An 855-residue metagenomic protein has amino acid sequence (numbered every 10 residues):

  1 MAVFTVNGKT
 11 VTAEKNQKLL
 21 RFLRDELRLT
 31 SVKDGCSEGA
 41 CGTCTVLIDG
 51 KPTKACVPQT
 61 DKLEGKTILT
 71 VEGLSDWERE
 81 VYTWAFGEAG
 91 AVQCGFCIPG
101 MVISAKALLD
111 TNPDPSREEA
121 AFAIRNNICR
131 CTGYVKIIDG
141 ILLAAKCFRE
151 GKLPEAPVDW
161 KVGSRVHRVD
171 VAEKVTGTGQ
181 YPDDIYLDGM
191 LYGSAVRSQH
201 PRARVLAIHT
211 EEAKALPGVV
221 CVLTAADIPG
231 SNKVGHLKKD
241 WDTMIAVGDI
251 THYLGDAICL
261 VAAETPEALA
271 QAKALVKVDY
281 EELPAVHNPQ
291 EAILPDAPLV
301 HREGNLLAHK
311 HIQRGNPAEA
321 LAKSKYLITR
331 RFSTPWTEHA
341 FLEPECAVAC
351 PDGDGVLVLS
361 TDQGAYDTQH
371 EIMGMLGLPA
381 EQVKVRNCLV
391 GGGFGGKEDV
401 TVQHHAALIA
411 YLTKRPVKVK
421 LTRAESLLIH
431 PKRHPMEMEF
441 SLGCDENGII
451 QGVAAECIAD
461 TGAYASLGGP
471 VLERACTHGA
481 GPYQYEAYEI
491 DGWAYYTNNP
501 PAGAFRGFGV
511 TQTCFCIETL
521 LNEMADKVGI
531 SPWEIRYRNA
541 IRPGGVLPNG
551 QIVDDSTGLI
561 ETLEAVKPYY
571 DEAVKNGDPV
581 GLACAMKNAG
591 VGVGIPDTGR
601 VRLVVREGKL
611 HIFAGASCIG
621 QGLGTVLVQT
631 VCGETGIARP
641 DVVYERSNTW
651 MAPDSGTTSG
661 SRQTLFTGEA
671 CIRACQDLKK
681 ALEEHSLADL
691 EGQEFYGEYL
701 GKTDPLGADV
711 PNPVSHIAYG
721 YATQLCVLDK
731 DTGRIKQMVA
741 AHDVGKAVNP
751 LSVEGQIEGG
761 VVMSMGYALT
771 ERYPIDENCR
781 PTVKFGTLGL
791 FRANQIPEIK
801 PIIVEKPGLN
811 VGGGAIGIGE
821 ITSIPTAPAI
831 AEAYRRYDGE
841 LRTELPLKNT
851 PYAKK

Functional and structural regions predicted by a protein language model:
M1-E155, V593: Signature of N-terminal electron-transfer/Fe-S-associated modules in redox systems
V46, E173, G179, D183 (+10 more regions): Short beta-strand elements
G90, S164, D170-T176, N305-A347 (+2 more regions): Glycine-rich loop/linker segments at domain edges
A145-H309, L327, L412: Flexible, low-hydrophobicity surface segments
A225-A226, G377-Q382, L412-V417, E446 (+2 more regions): C-terminal catalytic domains of large/alpha subunits in multi-subunit enzymes
A257, A263-T265, K414-G462, E669-A688: Phosphate/diphosphate-binding loops
L294-L376, A540-K609, C618, E691-V714 (+1 more regions): Helix-loop-helix junctions that connect adjacent transmembrane helices in secondary transporters/permeases, recognized
G393-K414, K418-V419, L623, L627: Thiamine diphosphate
